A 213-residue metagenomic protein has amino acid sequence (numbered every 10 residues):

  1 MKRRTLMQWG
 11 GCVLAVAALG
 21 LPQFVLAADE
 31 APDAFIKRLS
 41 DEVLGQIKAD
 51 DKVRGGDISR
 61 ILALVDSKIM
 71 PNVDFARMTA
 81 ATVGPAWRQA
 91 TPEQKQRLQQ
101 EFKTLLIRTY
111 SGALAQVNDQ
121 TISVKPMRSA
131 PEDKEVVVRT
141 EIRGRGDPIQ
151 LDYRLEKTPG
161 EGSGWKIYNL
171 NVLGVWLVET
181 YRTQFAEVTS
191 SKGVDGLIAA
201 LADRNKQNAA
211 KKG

Functional and structural regions predicted by a protein language model:
M1, V13-L19: Secretory targeting signals
R3-M7: N-terminal export leaders
D29-Y110: Early exported N-terminus immediately downstream of N-terminal targeting peptides
G45, A49-G56, R60, Q89-E93 (+5 more regions): Surface-exposed, polar/charged faces of alpha-helical domains in mature secreted/periplasmic/lumenal proteins
R108-I149, Q207-G213: Surface-exposed, charged secondary-structure patches
P148-T180: Short beta-strand edge/turn micro-motifs at domain boundaries
N169-G213: Low-complexity, intrinsically disordered terminal/linker segments enriched in charged and Gly/Pro repeats
